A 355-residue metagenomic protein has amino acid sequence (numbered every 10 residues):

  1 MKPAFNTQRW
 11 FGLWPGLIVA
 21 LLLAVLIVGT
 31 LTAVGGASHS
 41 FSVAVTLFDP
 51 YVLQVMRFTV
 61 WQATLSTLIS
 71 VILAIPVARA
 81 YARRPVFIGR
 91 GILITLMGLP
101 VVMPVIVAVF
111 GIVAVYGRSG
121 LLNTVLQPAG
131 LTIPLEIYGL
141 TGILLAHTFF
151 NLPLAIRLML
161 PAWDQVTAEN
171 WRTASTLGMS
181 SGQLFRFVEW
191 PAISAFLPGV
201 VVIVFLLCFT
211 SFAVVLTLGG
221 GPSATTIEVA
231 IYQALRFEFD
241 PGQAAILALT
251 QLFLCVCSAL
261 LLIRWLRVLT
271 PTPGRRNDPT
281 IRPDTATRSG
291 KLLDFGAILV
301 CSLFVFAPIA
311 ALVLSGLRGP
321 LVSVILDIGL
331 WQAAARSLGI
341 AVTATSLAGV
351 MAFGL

Functional and structural regions predicted by a protein language model:
K2-G12, Y51, G182, P279-A286: Cytosolic juxtamembrane amphipathic/interface segments immediately preceding and feeding into a transmembrane helix
P3-A4, F41-F48, P320-I325: A short amphipathic helical element positioned immediately N-terminal to and/or at the very start of a transmembrane
T7-F41, P50-D164, A192-G219, A244-I263 (+2 more regions): Membrane-water interface segments at the C-terminal ends of transmembrane alpha-helices in multi-pass inner-membrane
V45-T46, A162-W163, F187, T217-G220 (+2 more regions): Short alpha-helical segment immediately N-terminal to, or the first helix within, an HTH/HTH-like DNA-binding domain
A114, A213-F239: Glycine-rich helix-loop "coupling/hinge" segments at transmembrane-helix boundaries in multipass transporters
V166-I193: Short helix-to-coil transition segments within interhelical loops that connect adjacent transmembrane helices
A174, Q243-A244: Solenoid-repeat scaffolds in large eukaryotic assemblies
L261-A297: Alpha-helical transmembrane segments of integral membrane proteins
